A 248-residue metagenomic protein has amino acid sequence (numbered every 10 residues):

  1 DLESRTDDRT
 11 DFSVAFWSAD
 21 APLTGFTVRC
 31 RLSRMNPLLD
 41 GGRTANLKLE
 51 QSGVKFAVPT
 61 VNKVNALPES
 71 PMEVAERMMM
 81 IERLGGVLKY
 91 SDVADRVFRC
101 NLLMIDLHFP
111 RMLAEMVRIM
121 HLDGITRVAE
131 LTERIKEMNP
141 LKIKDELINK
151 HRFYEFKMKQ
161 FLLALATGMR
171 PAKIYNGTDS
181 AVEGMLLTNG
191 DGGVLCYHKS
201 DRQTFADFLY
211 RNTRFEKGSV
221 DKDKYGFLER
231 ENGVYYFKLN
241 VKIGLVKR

Functional and structural regions predicted by a protein language model:
D1-D8, A15-R248: Short, positively charged
